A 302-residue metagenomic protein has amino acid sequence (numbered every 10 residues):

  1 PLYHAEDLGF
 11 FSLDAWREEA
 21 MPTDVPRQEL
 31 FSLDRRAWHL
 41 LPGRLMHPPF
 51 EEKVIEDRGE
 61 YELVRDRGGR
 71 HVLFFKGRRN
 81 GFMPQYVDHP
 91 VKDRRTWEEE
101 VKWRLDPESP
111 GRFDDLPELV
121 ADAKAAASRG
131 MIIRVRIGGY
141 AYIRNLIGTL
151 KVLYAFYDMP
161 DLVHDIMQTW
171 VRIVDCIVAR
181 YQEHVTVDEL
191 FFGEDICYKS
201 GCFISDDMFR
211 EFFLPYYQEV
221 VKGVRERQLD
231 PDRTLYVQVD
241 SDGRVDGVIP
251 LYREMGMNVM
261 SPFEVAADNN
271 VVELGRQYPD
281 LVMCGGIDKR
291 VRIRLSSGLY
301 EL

Functional and structural regions predicted by a protein language model:
P1-F11, A15-E18, R65, R94 (+1 more regions): Active-site loop segments of alpha/beta catalytic cores
P1-F74, R78-F82, A121, S128-G130 (+1 more regions): N-terminal basic, low-complexity leaders that serve as flexible interaction/assembly modules and, when applicable, as
N80-V91: Short, surface-exposed linear segments at secondary-structure transitions and domain or protein termini
